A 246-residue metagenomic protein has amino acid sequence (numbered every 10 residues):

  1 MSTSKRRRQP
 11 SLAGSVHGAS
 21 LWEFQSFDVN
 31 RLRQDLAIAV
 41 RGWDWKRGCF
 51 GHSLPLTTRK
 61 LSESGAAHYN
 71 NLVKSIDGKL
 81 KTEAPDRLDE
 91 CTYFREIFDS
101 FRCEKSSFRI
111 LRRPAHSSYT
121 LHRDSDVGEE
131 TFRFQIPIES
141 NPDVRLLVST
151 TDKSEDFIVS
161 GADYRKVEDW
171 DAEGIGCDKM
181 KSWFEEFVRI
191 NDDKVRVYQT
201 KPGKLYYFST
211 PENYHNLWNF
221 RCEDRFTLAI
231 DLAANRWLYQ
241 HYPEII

Functional and structural regions predicted by a protein language model:
M1-F101: Non-heme Fe(II)/2-oxoglutarate
A19-W22, T131-R133, V195, R225-T227: Intrinsic-disorder/low-complexity, polar/charged segments enriched in Ser/Thr/Lys/Arg/Asp/Glu/Gln
D28, E139, D231-N235: Solvent-exposed residues in well-ordered beta-strands and their adjoining turns, especially edge/terminal strands
R109-G128: Conserved short histidine dyad/triad with adjacent acidic residue
R112, G128-V144, T150: Short, conserved beta-strand element in jelly-roll/cupin
T120-D124, R145-T150, I158-V159, W218 (+1 more regions): A short secondary-structure junction signal
S125, P137-I138, N219-F220: Non-cytosolic beta-sheet module surface loops
S160, R165-I246: Catalytic core of Fe(II)/2-oxoglutarate
